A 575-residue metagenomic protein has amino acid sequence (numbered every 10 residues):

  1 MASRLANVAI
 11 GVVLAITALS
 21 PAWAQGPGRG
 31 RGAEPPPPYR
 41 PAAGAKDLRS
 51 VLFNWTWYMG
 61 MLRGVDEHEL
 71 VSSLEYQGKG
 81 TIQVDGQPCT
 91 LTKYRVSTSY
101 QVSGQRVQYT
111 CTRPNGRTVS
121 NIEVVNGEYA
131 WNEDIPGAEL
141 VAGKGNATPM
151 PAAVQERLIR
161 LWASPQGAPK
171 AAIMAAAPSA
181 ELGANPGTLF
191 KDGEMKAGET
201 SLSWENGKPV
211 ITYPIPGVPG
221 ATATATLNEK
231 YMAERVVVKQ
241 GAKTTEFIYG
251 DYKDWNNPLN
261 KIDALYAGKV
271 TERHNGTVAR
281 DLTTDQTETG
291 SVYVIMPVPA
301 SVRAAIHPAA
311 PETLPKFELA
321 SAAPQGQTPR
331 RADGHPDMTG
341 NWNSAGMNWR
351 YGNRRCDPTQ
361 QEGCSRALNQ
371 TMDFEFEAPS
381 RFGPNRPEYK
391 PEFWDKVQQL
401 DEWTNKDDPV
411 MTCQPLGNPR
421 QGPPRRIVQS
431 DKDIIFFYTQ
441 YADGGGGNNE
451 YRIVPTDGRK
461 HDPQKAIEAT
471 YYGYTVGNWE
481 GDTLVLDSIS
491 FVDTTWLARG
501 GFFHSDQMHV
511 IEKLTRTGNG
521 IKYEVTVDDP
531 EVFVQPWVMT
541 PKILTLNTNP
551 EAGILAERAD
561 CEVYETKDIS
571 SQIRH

Functional and structural regions predicted by a protein language model:
M1-V12: Bacterial N-terminal signal peptides that target proteins for export
I10-V13, T98-Y100: Intrinsically disordered, low-complexity proline-rich regions
L19-A24: Sec/Tat signal peptide C-region and signal peptidase I cleavage site
Q25-E205, P216-G217, A221, V238-D251 (+2 more regions): PEST-like low-complexity, intrinsically disordered acidic/proline/serine-rich tracts that flank trafficking/processing
V102-R106, K208-P209, K230-R235, D254-K269: A short glycine-rich beta-turn/N-cap micro-motif
T212-Y213: N-terminus-biased targeting/localization segments
A225-L227: Short conserved beta-strand segments at catalytic cores or DNA/RNA-binding microdomains of nucleic-acid binding
